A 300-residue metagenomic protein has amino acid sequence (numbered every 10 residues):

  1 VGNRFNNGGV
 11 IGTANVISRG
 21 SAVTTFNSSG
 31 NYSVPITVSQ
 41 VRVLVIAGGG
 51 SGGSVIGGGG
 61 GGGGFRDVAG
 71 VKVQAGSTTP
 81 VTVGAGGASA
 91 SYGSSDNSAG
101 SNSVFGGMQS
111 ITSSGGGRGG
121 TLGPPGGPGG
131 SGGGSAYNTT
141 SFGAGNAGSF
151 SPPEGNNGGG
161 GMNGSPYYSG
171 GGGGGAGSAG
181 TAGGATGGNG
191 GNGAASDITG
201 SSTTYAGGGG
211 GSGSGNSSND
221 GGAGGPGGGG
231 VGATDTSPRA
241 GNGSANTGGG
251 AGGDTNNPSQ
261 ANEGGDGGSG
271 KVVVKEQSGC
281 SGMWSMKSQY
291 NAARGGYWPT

Functional and structural regions predicted by a protein language model:
G2-S33, Q40-S288, A292, G296-Y297: Low-complexity, glycine/proline-biased repetitive segments and flexible coils/loops
